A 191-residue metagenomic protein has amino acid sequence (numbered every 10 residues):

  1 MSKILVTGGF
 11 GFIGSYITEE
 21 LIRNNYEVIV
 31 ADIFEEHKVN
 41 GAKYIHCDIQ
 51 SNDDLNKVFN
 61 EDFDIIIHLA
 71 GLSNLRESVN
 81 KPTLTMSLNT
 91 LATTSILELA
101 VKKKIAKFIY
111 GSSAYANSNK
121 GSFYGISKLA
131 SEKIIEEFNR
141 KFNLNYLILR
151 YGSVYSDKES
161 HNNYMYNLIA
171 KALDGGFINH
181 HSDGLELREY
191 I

Functional and structural regions predicted by a protein language model:
I4-N24: N-terminal Rossmann NAD(P)H-binding glycine-rich loop of SDR-like oxidoreductase domains
T7, A31, I66-A70, F108-A114 (+1 more regions): SDR active-site strand-loop-helix element
G41-S51: Rossmann-fold cofactor-recognition segment
I49-S87: NAD(P)H-binding glycine-rich loop region in Rossmannoid oxidoreductase-like domains and their noncatalytic homologs
G71, K81, M86-T93, I109 (+1 more regions): Short alpha-helix in the Rossmann-fold core of NAD(P)-dependent oxidoreductases
S73-R76, S113-G121, G152-Y155: Active-site segment of SDR-like NAD(P)-dependent oxidoreductases
L91-G125, L147: Conserved Rossmann-fold NAD(P)-dependent oxidoreductase catalytic core, especially the SDR/UDP-sugar
F123-G125, L129, K133-Y190: NAD(P)-dependent short-chain dehydrogenase/reductase
